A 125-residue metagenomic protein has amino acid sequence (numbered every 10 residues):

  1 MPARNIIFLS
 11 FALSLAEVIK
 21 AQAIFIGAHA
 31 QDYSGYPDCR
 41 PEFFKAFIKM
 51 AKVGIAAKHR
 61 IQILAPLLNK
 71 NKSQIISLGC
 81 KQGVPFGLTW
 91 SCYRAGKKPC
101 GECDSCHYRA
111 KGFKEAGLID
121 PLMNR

Functional and structural regions predicted by a protein language model:
M1-R125: Nucleotide-activated chemistry modules centered on ATP-dependent adenylation/adenylyltransferase
